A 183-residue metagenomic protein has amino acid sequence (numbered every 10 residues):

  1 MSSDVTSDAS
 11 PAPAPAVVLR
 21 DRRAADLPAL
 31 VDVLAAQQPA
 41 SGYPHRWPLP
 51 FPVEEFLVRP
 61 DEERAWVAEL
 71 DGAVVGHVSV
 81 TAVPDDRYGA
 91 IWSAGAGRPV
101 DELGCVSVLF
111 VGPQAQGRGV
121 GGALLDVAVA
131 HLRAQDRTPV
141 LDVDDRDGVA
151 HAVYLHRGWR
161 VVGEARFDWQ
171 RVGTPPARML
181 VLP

Functional and structural regions predicted by a protein language model:
V17-D32: A short beta-loop-alpha structural element at the N-terminal edge of CoA-dependent acyl/N-acetyltransferase catalytic
D32-W47: Helix-loop element at the rim of GNAT/NAT acetyltransferase active sites that forms part of the acceptor-substrate
Y43-L70, S79: Active-site rim helix/loop that mediates acceptor-substrate recognition in acyltransferases
S79-V108, D168-G173: Conserved acyl-donor/pantetheine-binding loop and adjacent beta-alpha core of acyl/acetyltransferases and related
V111, G117-A130, A152-H156: Conserved acetyl-CoA-binding loop-helix of GNAT-fold acetyltransferases
P113-Q116, L141-H151, F167-A177: Conserved beta-strand-loop-alpha-helix junction that forms the acyl-donor binding cleft
G122, A134, R146-E164, R171-V172: Conserved active-site alpha-helix within GNAT-family acetyltransferase domains
L132-D144: Conserved GNAT acetyl-CoA-binding A-motif
